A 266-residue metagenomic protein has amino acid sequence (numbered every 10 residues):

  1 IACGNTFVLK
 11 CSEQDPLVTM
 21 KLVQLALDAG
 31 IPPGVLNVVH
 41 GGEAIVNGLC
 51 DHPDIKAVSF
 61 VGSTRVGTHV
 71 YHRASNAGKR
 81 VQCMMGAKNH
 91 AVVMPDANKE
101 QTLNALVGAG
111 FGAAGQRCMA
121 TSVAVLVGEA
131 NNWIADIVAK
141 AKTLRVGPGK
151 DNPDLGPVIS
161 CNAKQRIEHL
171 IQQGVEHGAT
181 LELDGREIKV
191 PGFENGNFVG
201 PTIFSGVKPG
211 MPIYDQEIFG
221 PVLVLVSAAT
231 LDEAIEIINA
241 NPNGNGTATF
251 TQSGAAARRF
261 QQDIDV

Functional and structural regions predicted by a protein language model:
I1-P33, E100: Conserved small-residue-rich beta-alpha loop and adjacent elements that most often cradle the phosphate/pyrophosphate
N5, K10-S12, H40, V61 (+1 more regions): Short beta->alpha connector loops at strand-helix junctions that form conserved, small/polar/Pro-enriched
G30, D51, A57, S63-K208 (+3 more regions): ALDH superfamily catalytic-core signature
N37-K56: A structured beta-alpha segment of the ubiquitous adenosine-cofactor-binding alpha/beta core
V38, P95, S160, V224-A229 (+1 more regions): A structural signal for short, well-ordered beta-strand elements
G196-G200, Q216-V222, N241-N245: Conserved glycine-rich beta-strand-loop-beta hairpin in the small C-terminal domain of fold type I
